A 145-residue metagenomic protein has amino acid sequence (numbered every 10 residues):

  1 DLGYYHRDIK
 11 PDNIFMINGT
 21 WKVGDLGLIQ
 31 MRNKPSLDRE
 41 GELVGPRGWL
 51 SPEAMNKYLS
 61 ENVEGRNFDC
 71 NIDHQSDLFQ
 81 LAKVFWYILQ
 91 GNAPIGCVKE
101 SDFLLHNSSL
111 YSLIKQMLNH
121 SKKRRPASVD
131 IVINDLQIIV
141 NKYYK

Functional and structural regions predicted by a protein language model:
D1-M16: Catalytic-loop of the protein kinase fold
I17-W49: Activation segment/activation loop of eukaryotic-type protein kinase catalytic domains
A54-H74: Conserved end of the kinase activation segment
D77: Conserved catalytic-loop aspartate of Hanks-type protein kinases
Q80-Q90: Short, conserved alpha-helix in the C-lobe of eukaryotic-like protein kinase catalytic domains
N92-K99, R125: Activation segment of protein kinase catalytic domains
L105-H120: Conserved C-terminal C-lobe helix
N119-I131: A conserved short helix/loop substructure at the end of the activation segment of eukaryotic-like protein kinase domains
